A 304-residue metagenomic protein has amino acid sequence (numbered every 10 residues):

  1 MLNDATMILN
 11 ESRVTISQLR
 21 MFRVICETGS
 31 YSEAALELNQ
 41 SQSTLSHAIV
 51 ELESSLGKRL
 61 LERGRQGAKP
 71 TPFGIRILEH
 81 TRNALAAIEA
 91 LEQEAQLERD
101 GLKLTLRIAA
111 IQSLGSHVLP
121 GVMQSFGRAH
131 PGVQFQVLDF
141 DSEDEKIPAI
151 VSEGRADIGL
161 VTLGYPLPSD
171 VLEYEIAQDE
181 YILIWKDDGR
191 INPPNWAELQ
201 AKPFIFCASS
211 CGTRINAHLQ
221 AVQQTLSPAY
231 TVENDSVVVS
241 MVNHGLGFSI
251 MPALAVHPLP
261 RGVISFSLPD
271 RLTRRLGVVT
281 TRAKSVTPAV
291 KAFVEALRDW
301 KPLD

Functional and structural regions predicted by a protein language model:
R23-S41: Short helix-boundary/capping micro-motifs
E53-P72: A short LG(V/I)-centered, amphipathic sequence patch enriched for acidic residue(s) preceding the LG motif
S55-L56, I77-R99: Alpha-helical linker/hinge and terminal dimerization helices associated with HTH transcriptional regulators
K103-P166, V232: Central regulatory/effector-binding core of bacterial HTH transcription factors
S142-A156, T162, S210-I264: Hydrophobic hinge/microswitch elements
P168-F204: Flexible hinge/capping segments at coil-to-helix
W185, P194, K202-Q223, V286-V294 (+1 more regions): Secondary-structure junction motif
R190-I191, L246, F266-D304: A late-sequence structural motif
